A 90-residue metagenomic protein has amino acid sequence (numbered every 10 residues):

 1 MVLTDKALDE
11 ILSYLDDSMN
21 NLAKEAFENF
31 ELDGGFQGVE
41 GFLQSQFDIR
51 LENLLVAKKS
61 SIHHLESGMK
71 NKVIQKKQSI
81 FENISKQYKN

Functional and structural regions predicted by a protein language model:
M1-K24: An acidic intrinsically disordered interaction segment
L3, A7, E31-V39, L65: Non-transmembrane, amphipathic alpha-helical segments
L15-M19, A23, F47, K77 (+1 more regions): Generic secondary-structure transition motif, activating predominantly at the C-termini of alpha-helices
D16-L55: Amphipathic alpha-helical interaction modules
V56-N90: Charged low-complexity stretches with an acidic bias
